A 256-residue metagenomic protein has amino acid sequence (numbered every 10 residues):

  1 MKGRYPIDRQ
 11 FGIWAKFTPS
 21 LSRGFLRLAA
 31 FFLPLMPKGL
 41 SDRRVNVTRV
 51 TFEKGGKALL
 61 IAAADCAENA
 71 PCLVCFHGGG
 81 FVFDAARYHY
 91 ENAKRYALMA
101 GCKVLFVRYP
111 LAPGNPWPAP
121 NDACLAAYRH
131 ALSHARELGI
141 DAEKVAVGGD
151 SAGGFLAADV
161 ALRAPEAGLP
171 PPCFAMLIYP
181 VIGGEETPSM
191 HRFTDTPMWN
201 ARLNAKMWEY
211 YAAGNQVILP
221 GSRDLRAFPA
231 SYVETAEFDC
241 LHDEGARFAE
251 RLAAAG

Functional and structural regions predicted by a protein language model:
M1-D65: A glycine/proline-hinged amphipathic helix-loop "lid/cap" segment that gates access to hydrophobic ligand pockets
G12, L21, T48-R49, E53-G256: Alpha/beta-hydrolase superfamily serine-hydrolase fold, recognizing
